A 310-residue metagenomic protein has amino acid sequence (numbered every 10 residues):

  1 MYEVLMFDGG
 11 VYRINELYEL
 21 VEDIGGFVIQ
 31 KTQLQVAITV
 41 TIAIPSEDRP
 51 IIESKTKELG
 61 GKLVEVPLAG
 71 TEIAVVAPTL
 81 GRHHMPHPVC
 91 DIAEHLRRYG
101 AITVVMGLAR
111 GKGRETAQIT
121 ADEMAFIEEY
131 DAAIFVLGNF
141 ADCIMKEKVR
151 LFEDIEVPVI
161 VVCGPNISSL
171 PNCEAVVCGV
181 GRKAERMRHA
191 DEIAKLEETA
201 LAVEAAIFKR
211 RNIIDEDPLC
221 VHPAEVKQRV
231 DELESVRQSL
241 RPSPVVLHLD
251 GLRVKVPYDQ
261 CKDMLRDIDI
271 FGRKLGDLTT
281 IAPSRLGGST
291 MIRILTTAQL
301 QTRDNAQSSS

Functional and structural regions predicted by a protein language model:
M1-G9, I38, A74-A77: Short glycine-/aliphatic-rich beta-strand segments at the starts of folded cytosolic domains
L5, F27-Q33, S54-V75: Conserved short beta-strand edge segments in small beta-sheet-based binding/regulatory domains
D8-I29, I52: Short amphipathic alpha-helix segments
E16-I24, K55, L59, H95 (+1 more regions): Generic non-transmembrane alpha-helical segments
I24-K55: Helix-enriched interaction subdomains in cytosolic or periplasmic regions, typified by TIR/SEFIR signaling/NADase cores
G61-G100: A short, flexible N-terminal coil/short beta segment enriched in small residues
I92-H95, Y99-C261: Long, charge-rich C-terminal accessory regions
V246-S310: C-terminal, charge/polar-rich interaction regions
